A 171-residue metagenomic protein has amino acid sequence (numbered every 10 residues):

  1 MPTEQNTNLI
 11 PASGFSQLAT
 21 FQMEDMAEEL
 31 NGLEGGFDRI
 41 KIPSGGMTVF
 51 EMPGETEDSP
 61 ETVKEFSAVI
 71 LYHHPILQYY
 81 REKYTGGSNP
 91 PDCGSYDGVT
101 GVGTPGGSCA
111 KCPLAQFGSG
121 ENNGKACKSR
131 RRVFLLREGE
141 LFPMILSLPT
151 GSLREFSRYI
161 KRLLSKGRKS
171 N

Functional and structural regions predicted by a protein language model:
M1-L141: OB-fold ssDNA-binding interfaces and closely related basic DNA-contact patches used across DNA replication/repair
K128-N171: Extended serine/threonine-enriched, polar tracts that run as long, contiguous segments within proteins
